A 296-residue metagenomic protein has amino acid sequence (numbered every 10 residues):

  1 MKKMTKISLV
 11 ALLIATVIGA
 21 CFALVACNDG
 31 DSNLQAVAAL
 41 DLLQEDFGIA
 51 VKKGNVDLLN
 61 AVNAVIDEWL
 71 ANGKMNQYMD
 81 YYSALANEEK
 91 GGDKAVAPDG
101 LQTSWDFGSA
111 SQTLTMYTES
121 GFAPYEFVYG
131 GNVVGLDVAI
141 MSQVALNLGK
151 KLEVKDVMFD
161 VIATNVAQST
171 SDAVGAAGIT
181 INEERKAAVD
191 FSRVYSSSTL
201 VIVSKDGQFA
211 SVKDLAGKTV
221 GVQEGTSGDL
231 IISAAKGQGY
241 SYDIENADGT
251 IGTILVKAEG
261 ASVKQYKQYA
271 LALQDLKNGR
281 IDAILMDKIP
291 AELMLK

Functional and structural regions predicted by a protein language model:
F22-A26: C-terminal motif of bacterial Sec signal peptides marking the signal peptidase cleavage site
N28-L43, V161-T164, A177-A187, S233-A234 (+1 more regions): A ligand-binding cleft/hinge motif common to bilobed small-molecule-binding domains
G30-Q35, E89-V133, Q208-T219: Immediate post-signal peptide segment of exported/extracytoplasmic ligand-binding proteins
N33-L43, S142, L146, K151-D214: Acidic, polar ligand-binding/catalytic clefts
L40-G92, V138-N147, D206-G228, K288-E292: Extended ligand-binding regions for polar small-molecule ligands
D41-L43, N63-S109, S227-V263, K296: Ligand-binding clefts/hinges and TM-proximal coupling segments of bilobed small-molecule sensing domains
A61, E68-W69, Q77-Y82, L101-I179 (+1 more regions): Extracytoplasmic small-molecule ligand-binding "clamshell" domains of the periplasmic binding protein/Venus flytrap
S120-A123, G131-L146, I179, S197-Y269 (+1 more regions): Bilobed "Venus flytrap"/periplasmic-binding protein-like clamshell domains and structurally analogous long
